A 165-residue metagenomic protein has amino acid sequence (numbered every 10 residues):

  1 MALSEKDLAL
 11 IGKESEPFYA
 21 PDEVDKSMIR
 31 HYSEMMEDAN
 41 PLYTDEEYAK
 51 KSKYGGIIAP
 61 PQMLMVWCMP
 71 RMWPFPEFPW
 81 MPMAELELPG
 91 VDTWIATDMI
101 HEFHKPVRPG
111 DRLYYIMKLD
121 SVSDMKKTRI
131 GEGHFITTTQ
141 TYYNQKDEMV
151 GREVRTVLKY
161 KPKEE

Functional and structural regions predicted by a protein language model:
M1-D98, E164-E165: Hot-dog-fold acyl-thioester-processing enzymes
M1-P17, D98, E102-E165: HotDog/MaoC-like acyl-thioester-processing domains
